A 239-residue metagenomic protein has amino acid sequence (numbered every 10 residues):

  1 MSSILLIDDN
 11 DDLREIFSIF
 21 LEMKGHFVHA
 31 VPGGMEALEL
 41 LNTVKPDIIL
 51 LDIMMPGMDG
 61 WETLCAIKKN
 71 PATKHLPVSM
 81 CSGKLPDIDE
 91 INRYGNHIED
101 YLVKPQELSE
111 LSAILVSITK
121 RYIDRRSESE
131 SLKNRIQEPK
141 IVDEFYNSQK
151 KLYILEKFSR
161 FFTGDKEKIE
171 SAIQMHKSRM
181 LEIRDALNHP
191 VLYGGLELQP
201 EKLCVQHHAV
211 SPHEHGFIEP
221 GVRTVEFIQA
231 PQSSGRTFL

Functional and structural regions predicted by a protein language model:
D11-H29: Two-component/phosphorelay signaling modules centered on CheY-like receiver
A30-E39, G60: Helix N-cap/capping motif at the beta->alpha junctions
E39, W61-K74: Short amphipathic alpha-helix used as the core "switch/output" element in two-component signaling
V44-L50: Active-site beta3 strand of CheY-like receiver
M55: Receiver (REC) domain active-site loop signature in two-component systems and cognate sites in sensor histidine kinases
E62, L85-L102, S109-A113, R126: Alpha4 helix (beta4-alpha4-beta5 surface) of REC/receiver domains from two-component response regulators
R121-E182: CheY-like receiver
